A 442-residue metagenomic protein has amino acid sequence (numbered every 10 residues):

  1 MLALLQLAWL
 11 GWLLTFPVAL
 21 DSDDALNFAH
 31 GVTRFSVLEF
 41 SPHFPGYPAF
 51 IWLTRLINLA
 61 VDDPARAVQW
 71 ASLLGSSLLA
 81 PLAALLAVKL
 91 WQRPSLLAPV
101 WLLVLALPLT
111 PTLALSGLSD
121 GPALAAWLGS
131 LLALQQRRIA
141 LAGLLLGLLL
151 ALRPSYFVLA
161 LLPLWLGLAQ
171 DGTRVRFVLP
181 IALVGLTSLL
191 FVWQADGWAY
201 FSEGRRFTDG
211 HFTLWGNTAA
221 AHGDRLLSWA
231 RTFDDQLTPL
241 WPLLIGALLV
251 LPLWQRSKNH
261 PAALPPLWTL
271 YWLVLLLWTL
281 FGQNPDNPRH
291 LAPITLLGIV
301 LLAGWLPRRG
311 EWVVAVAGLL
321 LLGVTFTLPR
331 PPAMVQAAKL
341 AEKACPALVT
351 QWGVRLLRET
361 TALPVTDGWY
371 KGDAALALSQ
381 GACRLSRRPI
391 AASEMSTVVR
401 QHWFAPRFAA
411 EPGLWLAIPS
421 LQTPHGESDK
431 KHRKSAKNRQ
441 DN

Functional and structural regions predicted by a protein language model:
L5, V104, L179-L183, S257-F281: Transmembrane alpha-helix segments characteristic of polytopic inner-membrane glycan-assembly/cell-envelope
T33, L82, L103, P122-L146 (+1 more regions): Specific aromatic-rich, kink-prone transmembrane helix
F44, T112-P122, N287-P288: Short acidic/glycine- and proline-prone juxtamembrane loop motifs at membrane-interface regions of multi-pass membrane
W70-Q92, A125, G129, L249-Q255: Transmembrane-helix motifs of polytopic, lipid-linked glycan transferases
D120, L152, V158, L244 (+1 more regions): Hydrophobic/aromatic-rich transmembrane helices and adjacent perimembrane loops
V158-G185, W254-S257: Perimembrane helix-loop-helix junctions
D196-W254, L277-L280: Membrane-lumen/periplasm interface segments of multi-pass, membrane-embedded glycan/lipid transferases
V314-A382: Membrane-embedded, lumen/periplasm-facing catalytic core of multi-pass transferases that use lipid-linked donors
